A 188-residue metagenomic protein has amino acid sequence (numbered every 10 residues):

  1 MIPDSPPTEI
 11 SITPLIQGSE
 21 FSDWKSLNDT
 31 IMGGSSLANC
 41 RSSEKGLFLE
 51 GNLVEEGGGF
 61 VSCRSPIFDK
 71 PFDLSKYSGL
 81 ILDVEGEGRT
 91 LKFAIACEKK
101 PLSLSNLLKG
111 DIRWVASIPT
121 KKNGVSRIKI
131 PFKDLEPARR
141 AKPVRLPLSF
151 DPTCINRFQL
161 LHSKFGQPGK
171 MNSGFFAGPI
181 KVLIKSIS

Functional and structural regions predicted by a protein language model:
M1-S188: Beta-rich carbohydrate-recognition modules and glycan-binding surfaces
